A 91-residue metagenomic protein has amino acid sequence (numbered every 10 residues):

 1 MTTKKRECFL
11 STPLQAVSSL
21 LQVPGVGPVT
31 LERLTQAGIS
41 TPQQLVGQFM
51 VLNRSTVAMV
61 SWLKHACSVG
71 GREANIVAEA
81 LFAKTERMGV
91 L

Functional and structural regions predicted by a protein language model:
M1-L91: C-terminal extensions
